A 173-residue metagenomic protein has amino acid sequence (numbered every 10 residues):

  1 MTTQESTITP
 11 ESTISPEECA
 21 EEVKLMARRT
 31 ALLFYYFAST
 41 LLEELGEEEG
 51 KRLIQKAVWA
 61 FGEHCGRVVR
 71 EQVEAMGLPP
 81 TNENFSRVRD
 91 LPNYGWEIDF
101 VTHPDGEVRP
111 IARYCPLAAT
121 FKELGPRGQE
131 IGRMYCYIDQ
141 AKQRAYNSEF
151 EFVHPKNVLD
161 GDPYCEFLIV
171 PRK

Functional and structural regions predicted by a protein language model:
M1-V108, P116-Y135, E149-Y164, P171-K173: N-terminal accessory segment detector
Q140: Ligand-binding pocket scaffold of soluble enzyme catalytic domains
Y146: Surface-exposed, gly/pro-biased binding rims or lids
